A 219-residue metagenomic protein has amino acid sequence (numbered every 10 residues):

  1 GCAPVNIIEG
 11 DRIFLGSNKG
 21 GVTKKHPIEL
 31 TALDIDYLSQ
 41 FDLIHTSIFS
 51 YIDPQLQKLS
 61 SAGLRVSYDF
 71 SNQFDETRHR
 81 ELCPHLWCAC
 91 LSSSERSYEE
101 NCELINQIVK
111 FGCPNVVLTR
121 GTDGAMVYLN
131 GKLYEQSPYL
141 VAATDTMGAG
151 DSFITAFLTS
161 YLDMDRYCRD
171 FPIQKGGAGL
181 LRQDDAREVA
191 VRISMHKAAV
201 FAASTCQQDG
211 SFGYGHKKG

Functional and structural regions predicted by a protein language model:
G1-D42: Conserved N-terminal subdomain of the carbohydrate kinase-like
C2-A3, R12-F14, L43, R65 (+2 more regions): Structural motif
A3, K58, A156: Alpha-helical scaffold segments in soluble metabolic enzymes
I7-D11, C83-W87, Q107-I108, K132-E135: Short, hinge-like loop/turn segments at secondary-structure boundaries
S17-K19, L91-S93, S137-P138: Active-site donor-binding loop signature of nucleotide-sugar glycosyltransferases
D36-S39, P84, F111: Structured loop/turn residues at beta-strand edges in well-structured enzyme cores
D42-Q107, D123-A125: Conserved beta-alpha-beta core of the PfkB/ribokinase-like small-molecule kinase fold
C102-G219: Conserved phosphate-binding/catalytic region of the ribokinase-like
